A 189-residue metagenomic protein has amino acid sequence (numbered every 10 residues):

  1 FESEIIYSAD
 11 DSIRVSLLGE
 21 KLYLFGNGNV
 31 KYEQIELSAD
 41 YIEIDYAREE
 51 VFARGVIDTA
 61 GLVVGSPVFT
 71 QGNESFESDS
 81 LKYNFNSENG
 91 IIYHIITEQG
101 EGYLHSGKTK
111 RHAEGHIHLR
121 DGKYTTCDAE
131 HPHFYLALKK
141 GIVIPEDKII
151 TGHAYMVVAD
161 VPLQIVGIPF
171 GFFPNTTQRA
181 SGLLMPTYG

Functional and structural regions predicted by a protein language model:
F1-G189: Structural signature for solvent-exposed beta-strand/loop edge elements and short helix-capping sites, enriched
